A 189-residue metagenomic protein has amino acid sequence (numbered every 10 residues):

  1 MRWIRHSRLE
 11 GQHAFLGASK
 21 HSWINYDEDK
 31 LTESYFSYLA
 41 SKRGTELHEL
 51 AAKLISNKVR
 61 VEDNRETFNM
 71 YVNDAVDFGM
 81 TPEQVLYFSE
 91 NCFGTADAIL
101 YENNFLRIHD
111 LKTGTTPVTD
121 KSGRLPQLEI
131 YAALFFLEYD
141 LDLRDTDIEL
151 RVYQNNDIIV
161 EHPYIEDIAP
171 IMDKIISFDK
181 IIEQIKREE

Functional and structural regions predicted by a protein language model:
M1-T95, Y101: Metal-dependent nuclease catalytic cores that hydrolyze phosphodiester bonds in DNA/RNA, characterized by
R2-R8, R43, R60, R65 (+5 more regions): Arginine residue identity/basic-tract feature
E83-I181: Mg2+/Mn2+-dependent nuclease catalytic core
D179-E189: Polybasic (Lys/Arg-rich)
